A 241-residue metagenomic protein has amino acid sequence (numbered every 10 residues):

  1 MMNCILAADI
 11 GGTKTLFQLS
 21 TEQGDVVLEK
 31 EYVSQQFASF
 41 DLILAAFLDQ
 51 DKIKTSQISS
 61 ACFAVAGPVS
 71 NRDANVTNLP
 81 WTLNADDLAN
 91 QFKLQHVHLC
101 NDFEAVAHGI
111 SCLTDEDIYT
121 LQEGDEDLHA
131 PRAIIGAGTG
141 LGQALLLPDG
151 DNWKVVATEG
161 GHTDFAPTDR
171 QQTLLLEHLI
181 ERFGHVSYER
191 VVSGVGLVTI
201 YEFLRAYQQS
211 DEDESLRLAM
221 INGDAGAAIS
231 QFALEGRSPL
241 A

Functional and structural regions predicted by a protein language model:
M2-N3, K93-Q95, L128-R132, L141: Short coil/turn connectors at secondary-structure junctions
C4-A46, A157-G161: Short glycine-rich, Thr/Ser-proximal phosphate-binding strand/loop in the N-terminal lobe of ATP-dependent enzymes
D9, D102, G138: Active-site glycine-centered loops adjacent to acidic/histidine catalytic or metal-binding residues that shape
T21-Q23, R72, L147-D151: Short acidic-glycine loop/turn motifs at beta-strand connectors
E29-K30, Q36, I43, T55-S56 (+2 more regions): Adenine-nucleotide phosphate-binding core of ATP-dependent small-molecule kinases
K52-L99, E104-D117, I134: Short beta-strand-loop/turn "lid" adjacent to the catalytic site in phosphate-handling enzymes
H96-D127, M220-S238: ATP-dependent carbohydrate kinase catalytic cores
A133, G140-Q209: Glycine-rich phosphate-binding loop plus the immediately following alpha-helix
